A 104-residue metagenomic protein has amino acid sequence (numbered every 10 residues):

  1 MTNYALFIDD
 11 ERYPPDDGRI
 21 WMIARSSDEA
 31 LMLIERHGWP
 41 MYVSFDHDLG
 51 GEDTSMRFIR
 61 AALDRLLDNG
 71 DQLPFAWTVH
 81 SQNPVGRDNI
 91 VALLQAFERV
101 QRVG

Functional and structural regions predicted by a protein language model:
M1-G104: Catalytic phosphate/metal-binding cores of nucleic-acid and nucleotide-processing enzymes, i.e., regions that mediate
